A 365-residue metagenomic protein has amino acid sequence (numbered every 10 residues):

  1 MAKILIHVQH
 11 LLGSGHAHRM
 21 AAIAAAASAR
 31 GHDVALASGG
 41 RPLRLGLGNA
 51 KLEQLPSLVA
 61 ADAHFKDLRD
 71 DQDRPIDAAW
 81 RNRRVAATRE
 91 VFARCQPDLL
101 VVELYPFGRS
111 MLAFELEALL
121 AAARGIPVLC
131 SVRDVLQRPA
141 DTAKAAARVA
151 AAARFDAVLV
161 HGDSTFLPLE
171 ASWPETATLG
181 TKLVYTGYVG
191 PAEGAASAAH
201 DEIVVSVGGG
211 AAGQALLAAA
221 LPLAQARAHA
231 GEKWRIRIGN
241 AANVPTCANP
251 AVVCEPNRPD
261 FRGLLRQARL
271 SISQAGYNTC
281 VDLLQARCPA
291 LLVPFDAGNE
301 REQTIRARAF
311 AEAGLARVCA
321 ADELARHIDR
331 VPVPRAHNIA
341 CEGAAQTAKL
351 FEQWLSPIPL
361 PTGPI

Functional and structural regions predicted by a protein language model:
K3, H7-L11, A26-A79, R83: Conserved nucleotide-sugar phosphate-binding/catalytic loop shared by glycosyltransferases and other
V8-A21, G213-Q214: A short, glycine/small-residue-rich beta-strand->loop->alpha-helix junction that serves as a flexible
A24, W173-E175, Y188-S271, T304 (+1 more regions): Donor-nucleotide binding loops and adjacent catalytic segments primarily of GT-B fold Leloir glycosyltransferases
D70-F114: Conserved nucleotide-sugar donor-binding subdomain of glycosyltransferases
S131-Q214, G239-A242, C319: A nucleotide-sugar donor-handling region in carbohydrate enzymes
D260-Q303: A donor-sugar binding/catalytic signature common to diverse glycosyltransferases and related nucleotide-sugar
C288-H327: Nucleotide-sugar donor-binding patch of glycosyltransferase catalytic domains
I328-I365: C-terminal amphipathic helix plus adjacent low-complexity, charged tail appended to glycosyltransferase catalytic
